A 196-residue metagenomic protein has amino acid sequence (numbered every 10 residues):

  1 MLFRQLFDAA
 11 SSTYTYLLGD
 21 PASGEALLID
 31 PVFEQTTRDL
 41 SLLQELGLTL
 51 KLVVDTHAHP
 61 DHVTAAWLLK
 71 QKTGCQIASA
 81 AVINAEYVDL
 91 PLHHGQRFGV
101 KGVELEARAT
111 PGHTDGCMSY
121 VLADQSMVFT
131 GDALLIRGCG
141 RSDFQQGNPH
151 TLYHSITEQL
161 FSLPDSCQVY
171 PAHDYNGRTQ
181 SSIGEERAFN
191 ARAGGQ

Functional and structural regions predicted by a protein language model:
M1-L48, Y120-G131, R137: Conserved beta-strand hairpin/beta-sheet module of binuclear metal-dependent hydrolase folds, prominently
L6, L27-P31, D55, G102 (+1 more regions): Small/polar loops that bind or transfer phosphate-bearing groups
L6, L92, I183: Hydrophobic residues at beta-strand termini and immediately following loops that shape nucleotide-binding pockets
L6-F7, A109-P111: Short Gly/Pro-enriched turn/cap motifs at secondary-structure boundaries
F7, A81, H173: Residues at the C-termini of beta-strands that transition into short coil/loop
S12, S23, F33-A109, A188-A191 (+1 more regions): Active-site HxH/HxHxD metal-binding segment of metal-dependent hydrolases
G24, E34, E106, T114-Q196: Metallo-beta-lactamase
I29, I77-S79, F129-T130, P171: Hydrophobic residues in well-ordered beta-strands that form the structural core
